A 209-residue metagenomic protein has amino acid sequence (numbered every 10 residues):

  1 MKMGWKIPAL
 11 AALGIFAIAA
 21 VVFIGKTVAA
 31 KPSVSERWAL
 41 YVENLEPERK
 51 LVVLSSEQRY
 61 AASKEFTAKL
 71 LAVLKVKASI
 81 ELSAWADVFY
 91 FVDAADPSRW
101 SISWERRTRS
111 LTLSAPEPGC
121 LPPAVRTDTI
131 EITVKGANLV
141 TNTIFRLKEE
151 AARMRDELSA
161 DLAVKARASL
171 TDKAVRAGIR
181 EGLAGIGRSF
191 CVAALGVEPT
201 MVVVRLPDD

Functional and structural regions predicted by a protein language model:
K2-D209: Domain-level marker for long, solvent-exposed, non-transmembrane regions
